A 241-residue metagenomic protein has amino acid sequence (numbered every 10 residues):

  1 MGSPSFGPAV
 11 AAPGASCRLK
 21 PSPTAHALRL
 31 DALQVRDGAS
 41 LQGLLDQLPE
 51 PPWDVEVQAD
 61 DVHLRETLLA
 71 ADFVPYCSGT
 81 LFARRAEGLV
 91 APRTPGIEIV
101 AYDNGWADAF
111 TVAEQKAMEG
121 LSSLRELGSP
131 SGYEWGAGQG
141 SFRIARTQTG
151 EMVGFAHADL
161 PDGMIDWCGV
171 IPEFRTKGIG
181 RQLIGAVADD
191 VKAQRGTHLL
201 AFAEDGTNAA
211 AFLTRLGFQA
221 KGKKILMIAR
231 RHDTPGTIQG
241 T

Functional and structural regions predicted by a protein language model:
M1-D54, V153-P172: Conserved donor-binding loop and adjoining core beta-sheet/short helix segment in diverse acyl/aminoacyl transferases
A15, C77, M152-G154, G180 (+1 more regions): A structural microfeature
Q34-I97, G222-T234: Acyl-donor-binding surface of acyltransferase catalytic domains
D37-L48, V170, T176-D190, R215: Conserved acetyl-CoA-binding loop-helix of GNAT-fold acetyltransferases
E50-D60, V191-E204: Conserved GNAT acetyl-CoA-binding A-motif
E66-L68, A209-T214, F218: Conserved active-site tyrosine of GNAT-family acetyltransferases
T94-D162: Flexible, substrate/cofactor-facing loop regions flanked by secondary structure within enzyme catalytic domains
I184, T207-A209: Short glycine/proline-centered loop/turn elements that form peptide/ligand docking sites
